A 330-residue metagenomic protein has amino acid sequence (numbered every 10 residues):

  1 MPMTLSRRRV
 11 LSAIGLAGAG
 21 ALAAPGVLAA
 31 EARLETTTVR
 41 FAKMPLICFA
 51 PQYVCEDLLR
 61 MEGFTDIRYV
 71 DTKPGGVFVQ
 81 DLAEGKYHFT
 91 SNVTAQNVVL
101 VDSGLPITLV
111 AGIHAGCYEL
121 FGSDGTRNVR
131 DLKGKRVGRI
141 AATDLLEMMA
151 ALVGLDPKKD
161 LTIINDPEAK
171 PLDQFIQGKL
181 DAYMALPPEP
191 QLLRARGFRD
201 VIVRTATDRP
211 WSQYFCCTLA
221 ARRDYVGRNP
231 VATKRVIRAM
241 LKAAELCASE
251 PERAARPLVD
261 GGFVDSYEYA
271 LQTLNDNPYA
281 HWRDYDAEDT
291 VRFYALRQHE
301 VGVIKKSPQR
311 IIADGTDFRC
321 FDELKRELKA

Functional and structural regions predicted by a protein language model:
M1-G18: N-terminal secretory signal peptides and thylakoid transit peptides that target proteins across membranes
M3, P25-A42: C-terminal segment of N-terminal export signals and the immediately downstream linker at the start of the mature
T36-L59, E119-S123, R127-R196, E288 (+1 more regions): Bilobed "Venus flytrap"/periplasmic-binding protein-like clamshell domains and structurally analogous long
P45-T72, G76-V77, D81-A83, V98-S103 (+1 more regions): Short, polar/charged alpha-helical segment
D66-P74, S91, P157-E168: Short beta-strand-to-loop elements that line the ligand-binding cleft of bilobed periplasmic-binding protein-like
A95, A169-D260: Pocket-lining segment of extracytoplasmic ligand-binding domains
G227-K306: Secondary-structure end/capping motifs
H299-A330: Conserved C-terminal helix/tail region of periplasmic/extracytoplasmic solute-binding proteins
